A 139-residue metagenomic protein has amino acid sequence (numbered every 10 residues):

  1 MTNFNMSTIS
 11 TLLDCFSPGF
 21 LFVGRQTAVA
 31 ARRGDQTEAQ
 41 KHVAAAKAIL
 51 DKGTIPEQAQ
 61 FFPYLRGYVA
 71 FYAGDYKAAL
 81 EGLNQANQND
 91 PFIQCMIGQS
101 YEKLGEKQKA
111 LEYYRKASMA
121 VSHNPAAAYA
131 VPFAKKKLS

Functional and structural regions predicted by a protein language model:
T8-C15, L50-A59, D90-M96, M119-A134: Boundary/linker segments of alpha-helical solenoid repeat arrays
A28, Y64, Y68, Q99-E102 (+1 more regions): Residue-level recognition of tetratricopeptide repeat
A44-K47, K107-P125: TPR/TPR-like (Sel1-like) alpha-helical repeat modules
K47-D90: Alpha-helical adaptor scaffolds
